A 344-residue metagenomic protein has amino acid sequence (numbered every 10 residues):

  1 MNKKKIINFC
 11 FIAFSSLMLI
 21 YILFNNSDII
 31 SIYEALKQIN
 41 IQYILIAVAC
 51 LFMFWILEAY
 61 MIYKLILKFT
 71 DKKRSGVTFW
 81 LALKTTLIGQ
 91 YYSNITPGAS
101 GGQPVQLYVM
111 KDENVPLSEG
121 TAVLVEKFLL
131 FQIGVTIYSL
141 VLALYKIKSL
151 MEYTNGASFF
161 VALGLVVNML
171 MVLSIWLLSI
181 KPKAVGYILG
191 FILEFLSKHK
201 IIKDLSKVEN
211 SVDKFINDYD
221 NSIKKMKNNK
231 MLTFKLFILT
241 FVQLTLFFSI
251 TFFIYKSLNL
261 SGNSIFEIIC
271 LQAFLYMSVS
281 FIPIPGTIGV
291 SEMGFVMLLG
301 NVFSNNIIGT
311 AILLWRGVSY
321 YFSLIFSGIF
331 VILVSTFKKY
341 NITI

Functional and structural regions predicted by a protein language model:
M1-I30, E34, Y92-I202, I284 (+1 more regions): Transmembrane helix-loop-helix hairpins in multi-pass inner-membrane proteins
I6, Q38-A47, K224-I238: Membrane-interface helix starts
L19, L57-L65, Q106, F247-I254 (+3 more regions): Hydrophobic/aromatic residues in alpha-helical transmembrane segments
S31-Q38, M110, F215-K227: A short amphipathic helical element positioned immediately N-terminal to and/or at the very start of a transmembrane
I44-V48, L83, L87-I95, V125 (+1 more regions): Hydrophobic faces of transmembrane alpha-helices in multi-pass small-molecule transporters and flippases across diverse
A59-L87, I254-L271: Membrane-embedded helical hairpins/re-entrant loop segments and their flanking transmembrane helices within multi-pass
K198-Y219: Short, membrane-interfacial amphipathic segments enriched in basic
K225-L275, I282: Transmembrane helical segments that form the transport core of multi-pass membrane transport proteins
